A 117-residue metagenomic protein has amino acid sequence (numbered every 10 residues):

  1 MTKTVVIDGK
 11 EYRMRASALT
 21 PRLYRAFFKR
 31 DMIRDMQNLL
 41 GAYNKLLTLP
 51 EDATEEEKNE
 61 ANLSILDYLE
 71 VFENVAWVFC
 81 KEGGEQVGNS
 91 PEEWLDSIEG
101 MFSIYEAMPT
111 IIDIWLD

Functional and structural regions predicted by a protein language model:
M1-E11, P21, R30-L46, E51-E70 (+1 more regions): Charged interaction scaffolds used for protein-protein
R15-S17: Short linear motifs in exposed loops
R25-A26: Conserved RNA-binding domains used in RNP assembly and mRNA/RNA metabolism
